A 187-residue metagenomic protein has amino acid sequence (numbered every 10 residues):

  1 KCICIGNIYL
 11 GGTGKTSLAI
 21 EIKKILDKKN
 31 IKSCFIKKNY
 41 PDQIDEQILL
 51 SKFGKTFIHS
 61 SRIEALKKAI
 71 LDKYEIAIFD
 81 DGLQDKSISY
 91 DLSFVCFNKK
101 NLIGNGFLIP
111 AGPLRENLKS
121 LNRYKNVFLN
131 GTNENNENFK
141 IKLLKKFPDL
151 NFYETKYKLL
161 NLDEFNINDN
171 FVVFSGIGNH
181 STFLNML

Functional and structural regions predicted by a protein language model:
K1, Y9-L10, I25-Y90, F107: ATP-dependent carboxylate-amine ligase catalytic core
I3-I22: Glycine-rich phosphate-binding P-loop
I5-G6, I36, V173-F174: Short hydrophobic segments within beta-strands
T16, L50, D80, Y124 (+2 more regions): Residue-level signal for inorganic ion chemistry
I22, L26-D27, L50, L143 (+1 more regions): Hydrophobic alpha-helical packing residues
N39-P41, N133, I177: Residues in the short beta-alpha loop(s) of Rossmann-like NAD(P)-binding domains
Q84-V173, L184: Conserved catalytic-core segment of NTP-binding enzymes
H180-L187: A C-terminal functional module that forms or caps the active site or interfaces directly with catalytic machinery
